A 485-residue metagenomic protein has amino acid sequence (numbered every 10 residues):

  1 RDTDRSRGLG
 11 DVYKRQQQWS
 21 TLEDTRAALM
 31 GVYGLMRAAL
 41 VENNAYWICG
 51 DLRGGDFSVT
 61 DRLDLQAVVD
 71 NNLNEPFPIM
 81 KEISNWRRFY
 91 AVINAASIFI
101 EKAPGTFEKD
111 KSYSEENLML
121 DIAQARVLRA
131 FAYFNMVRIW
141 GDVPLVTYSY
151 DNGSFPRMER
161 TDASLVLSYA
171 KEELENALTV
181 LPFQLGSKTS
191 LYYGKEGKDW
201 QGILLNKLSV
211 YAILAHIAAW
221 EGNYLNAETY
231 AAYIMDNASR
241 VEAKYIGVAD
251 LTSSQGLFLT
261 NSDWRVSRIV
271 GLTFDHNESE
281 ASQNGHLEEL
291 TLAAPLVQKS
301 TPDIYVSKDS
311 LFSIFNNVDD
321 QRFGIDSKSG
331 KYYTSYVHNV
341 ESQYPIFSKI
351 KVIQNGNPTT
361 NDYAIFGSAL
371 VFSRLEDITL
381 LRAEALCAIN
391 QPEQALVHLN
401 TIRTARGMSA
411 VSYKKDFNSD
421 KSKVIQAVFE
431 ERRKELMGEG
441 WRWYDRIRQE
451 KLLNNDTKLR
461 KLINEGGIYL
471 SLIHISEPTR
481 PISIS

Functional and structural regions predicted by a protein language model:
R1, R5-G54, L73-I79, A231 (+3 more regions): Membrane-proximal, proline-rich intrinsically disordered regions
R1, Y169, D416-S476, R480: Long, intrinsically disordered, low-complexity segments
R26, G34, L63-W140, F155 (+4 more regions): Conserved, well-structured interaction surfaces
N43-T60, L185-E288, Y413-S422: Short, surface-exposed recognition loops and adjoining beta-strand edges that mediate ligand/DNA contacts, enriched
Y233-Q394, E450-S476, R480: Elongated scaffold/linker segments in the mid-to-C-terminal portions of large proteins
